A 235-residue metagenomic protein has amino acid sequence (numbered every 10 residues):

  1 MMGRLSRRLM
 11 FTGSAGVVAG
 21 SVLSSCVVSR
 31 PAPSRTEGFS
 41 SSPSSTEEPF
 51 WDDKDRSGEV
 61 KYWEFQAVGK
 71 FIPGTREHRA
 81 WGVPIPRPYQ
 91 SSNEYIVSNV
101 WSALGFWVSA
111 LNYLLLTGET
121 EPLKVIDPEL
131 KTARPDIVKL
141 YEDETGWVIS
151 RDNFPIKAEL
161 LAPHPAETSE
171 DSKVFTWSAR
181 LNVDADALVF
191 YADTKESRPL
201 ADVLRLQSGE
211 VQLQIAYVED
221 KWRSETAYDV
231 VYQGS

Functional and structural regions predicted by a protein language model:
M1-L5, A15-S21: Secretory targeting signals
L5-S6, R30: Generic extreme N-terminus detector
R7-F11: N-terminal export leaders
V27-S102: Juxtamembrane and targeting peptides
R35-V60, P165-S235: Exposed beta-sheet edge and beta->alpha loop/turn motif
I72-N153: Core segments of small alpha/beta cavity-forming domains
G146-E167: A short, amphipathic edge element
